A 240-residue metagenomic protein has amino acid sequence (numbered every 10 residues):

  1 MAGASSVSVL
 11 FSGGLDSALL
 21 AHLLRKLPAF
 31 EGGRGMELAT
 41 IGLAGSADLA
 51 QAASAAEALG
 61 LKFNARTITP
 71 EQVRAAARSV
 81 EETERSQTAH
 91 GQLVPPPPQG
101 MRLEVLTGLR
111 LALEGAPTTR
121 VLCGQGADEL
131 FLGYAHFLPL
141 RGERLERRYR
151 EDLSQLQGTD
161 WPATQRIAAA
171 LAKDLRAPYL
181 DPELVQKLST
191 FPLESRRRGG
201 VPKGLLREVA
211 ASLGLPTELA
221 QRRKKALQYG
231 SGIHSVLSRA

Functional and structural regions predicted by a protein language model:
M1-S8, K26-L27, A170, S212: RNA-binding accessory domains that recognize and position tRNA/RNA substrates
S6-F11, R120-G124, A210: Short glycine-rich phosphate-binding loop at a beta-alpha junction
S6-L59: ATP-dependent adenylation/pyrophosphate-handling site
L24-R25, A52-S54, S79-E81, A135-P139: Short, glycine/charged-enriched secondary-structure capping and boundary segments
E37, S46-P96, C123-L130, E183: A conserved beta-strand->alpha-helix junction
G100-G108, V201-P202: Soluble or luminal CAZymes and related metallo-dependent hydrolases
A112-P117: Active-site nucleotide-sugar/metal-binding loop of Leloir-type enzymes
V121, D128-E146, Q155-A240: Mid-to-C-terminal catalytic subdomains of enzymes that bind/position adenosyl phosphate moieties or nucleic-acid
